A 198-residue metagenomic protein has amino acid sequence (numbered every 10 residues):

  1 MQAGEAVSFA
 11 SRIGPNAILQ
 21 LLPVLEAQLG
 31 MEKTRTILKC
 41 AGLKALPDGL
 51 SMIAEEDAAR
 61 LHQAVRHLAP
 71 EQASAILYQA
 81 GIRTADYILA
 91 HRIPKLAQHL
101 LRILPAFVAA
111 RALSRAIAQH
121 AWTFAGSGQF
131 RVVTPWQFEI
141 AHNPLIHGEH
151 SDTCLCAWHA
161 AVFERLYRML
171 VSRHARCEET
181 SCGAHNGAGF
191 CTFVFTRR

Functional and structural regions predicted by a protein language model:
M1-Q79: N-terminal leader/assembly segments
G4-L21, W122-A160, R168-R198: Short terminal or interdomain "cap/linker" segment that borders an active site or interface and mediates
Q28, E32, L166, L170-R173: Solvent-exposed amphipathic alpha-helical surface segments
L43-L50, D86-I88, S181-V194: Short, mixed-charge aromatic SLiMs
L50-W158, S181: Amphipathic interaction/junction segments at domain boundaries or subunit interfaces
